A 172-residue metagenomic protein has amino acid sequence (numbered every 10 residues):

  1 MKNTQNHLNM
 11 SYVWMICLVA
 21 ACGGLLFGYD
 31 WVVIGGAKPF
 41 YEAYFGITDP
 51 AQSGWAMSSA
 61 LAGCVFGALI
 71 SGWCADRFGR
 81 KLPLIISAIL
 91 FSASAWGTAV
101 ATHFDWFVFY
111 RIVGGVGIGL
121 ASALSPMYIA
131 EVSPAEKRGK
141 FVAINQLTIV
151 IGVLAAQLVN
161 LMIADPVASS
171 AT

Functional and structural regions predicted by a protein language model:
M1-T172: Transmembrane-helix signature of 12-pass secondary carriers
